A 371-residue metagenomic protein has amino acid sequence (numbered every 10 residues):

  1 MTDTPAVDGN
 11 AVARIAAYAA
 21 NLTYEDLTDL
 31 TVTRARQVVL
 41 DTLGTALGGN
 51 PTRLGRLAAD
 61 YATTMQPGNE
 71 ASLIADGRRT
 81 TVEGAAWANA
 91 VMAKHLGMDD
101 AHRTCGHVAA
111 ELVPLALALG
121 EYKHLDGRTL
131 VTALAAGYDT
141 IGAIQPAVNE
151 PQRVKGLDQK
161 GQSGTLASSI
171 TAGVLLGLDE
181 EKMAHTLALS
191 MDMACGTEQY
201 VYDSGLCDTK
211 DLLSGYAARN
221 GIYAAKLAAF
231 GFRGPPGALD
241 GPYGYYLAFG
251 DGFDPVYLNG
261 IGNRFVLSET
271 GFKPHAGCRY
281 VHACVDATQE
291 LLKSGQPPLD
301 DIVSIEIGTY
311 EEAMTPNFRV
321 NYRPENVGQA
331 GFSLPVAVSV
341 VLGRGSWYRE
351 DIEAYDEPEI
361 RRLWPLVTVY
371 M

Functional and structural regions predicted by a protein language model:
M1-G106, G205-R219, K226-M371: Terminal-appendage/accessory-domain detector
G49, A116-K123, S169-L176, A224-A228 (+1 more regions): Well-ordered alpha-helical scaffold segments within catalytic/enzyme domains
A90-P146: Hydrophobic alpha-helical hairpins/lids featuring a short glycine-rich hinge
A109-L117, Q162-T171, A218-Y223, A283 (+1 more regions): Well-ordered alpha-helical segments within folded domains of soluble proteins
Y122-L134, G177-A184, R233-G237: Structural helix-adjacent loops and short alpha-helical linkers that scaffold large soluble proteins
T140-L166, S214: Aromatic-lined, polymer-binding surfaces characteristic of secreted/periplasmic polysaccharide-degrading enzymes
Q152-K155, K160-S163, M183, S190 (+1 more regions): Structured all-alpha helical bundle cores of eukaryotic regulatory proteins
L189-E198: Flexible glycine/proline-rich, aromatic-decorated loop/lid segments
